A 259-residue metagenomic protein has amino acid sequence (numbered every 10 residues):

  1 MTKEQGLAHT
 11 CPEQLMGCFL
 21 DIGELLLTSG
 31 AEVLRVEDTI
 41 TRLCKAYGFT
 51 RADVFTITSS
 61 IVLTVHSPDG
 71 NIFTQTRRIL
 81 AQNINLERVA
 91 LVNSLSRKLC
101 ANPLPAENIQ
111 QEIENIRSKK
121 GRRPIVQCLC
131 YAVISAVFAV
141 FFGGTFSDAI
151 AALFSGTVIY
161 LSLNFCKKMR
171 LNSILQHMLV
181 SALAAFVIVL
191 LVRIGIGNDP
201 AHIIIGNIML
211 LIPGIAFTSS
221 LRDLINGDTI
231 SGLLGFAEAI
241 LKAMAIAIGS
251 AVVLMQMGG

Functional and structural regions predicted by a protein language model:
M1-G17, S118-K119, F236, M244-G259: N-terminal charge/polar-biased segments
M1-P103: Soluble N-terminal domains of membrane-associated systems
R77-L80, F142-S147, D199-I203, F236: Interfacial loop-to-helix junctions that mark the boundaries of transmembrane helices in multi-pass membrane
Q82-C130: Hydrophobic alpha-helical segments and helix pairs
E112-I116, I159-R170, A216-S231: C-terminal ends of transmembrane helices
G121-G195: Core alpha-helical transmembrane segments of integral membrane proteins
V192-G259: Generic detector of multi-pass transmembrane helix bundles and their immediately adjacent loops in polytopic membrane
